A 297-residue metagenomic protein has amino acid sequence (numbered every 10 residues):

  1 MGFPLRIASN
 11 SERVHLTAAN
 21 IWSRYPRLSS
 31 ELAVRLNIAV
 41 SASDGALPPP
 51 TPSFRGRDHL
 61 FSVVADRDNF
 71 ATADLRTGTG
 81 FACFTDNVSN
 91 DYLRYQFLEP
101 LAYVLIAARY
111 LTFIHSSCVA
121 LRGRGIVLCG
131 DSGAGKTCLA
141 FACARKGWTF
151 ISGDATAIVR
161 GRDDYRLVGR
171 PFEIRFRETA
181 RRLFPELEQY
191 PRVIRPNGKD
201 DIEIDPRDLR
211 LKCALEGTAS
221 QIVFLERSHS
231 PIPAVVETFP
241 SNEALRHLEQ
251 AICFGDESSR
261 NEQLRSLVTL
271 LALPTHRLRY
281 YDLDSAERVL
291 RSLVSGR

Functional and structural regions predicted by a protein language model:
M1-F81, L290-R297: Long, basic/Gly/Ser/Thr-rich N-terminal segments that mediate initial subcellular attachment or targeting
M1-T17, S30-R35, S117-D131, R145-R297: Glycine-rich, often acidic-flanked micro-motifs that create phosphate/phosphodiester-binding or positioning elements
N20-R27, E99-A108, R145: Short, intrinsically disordered, mixed-charge
A46-L47, D68-A73, F81, V88-L93 (+3 more regions): Short, surface-exposed beta-strand/loop "edge" segments at domain boundaries and coil↔beta transitions
P49-F54, F61, A108-Y110, W148 (+1 more regions): Short linear motifs in intrinsically disordered
D58-R122: Extreme N-terminal, non-catalytic leader segments that precede Walker-type/kinase nucleotide-binding cores
K136: Conserved lysine of the Walker
L139-A140: Post-Walker A alpha-helix
